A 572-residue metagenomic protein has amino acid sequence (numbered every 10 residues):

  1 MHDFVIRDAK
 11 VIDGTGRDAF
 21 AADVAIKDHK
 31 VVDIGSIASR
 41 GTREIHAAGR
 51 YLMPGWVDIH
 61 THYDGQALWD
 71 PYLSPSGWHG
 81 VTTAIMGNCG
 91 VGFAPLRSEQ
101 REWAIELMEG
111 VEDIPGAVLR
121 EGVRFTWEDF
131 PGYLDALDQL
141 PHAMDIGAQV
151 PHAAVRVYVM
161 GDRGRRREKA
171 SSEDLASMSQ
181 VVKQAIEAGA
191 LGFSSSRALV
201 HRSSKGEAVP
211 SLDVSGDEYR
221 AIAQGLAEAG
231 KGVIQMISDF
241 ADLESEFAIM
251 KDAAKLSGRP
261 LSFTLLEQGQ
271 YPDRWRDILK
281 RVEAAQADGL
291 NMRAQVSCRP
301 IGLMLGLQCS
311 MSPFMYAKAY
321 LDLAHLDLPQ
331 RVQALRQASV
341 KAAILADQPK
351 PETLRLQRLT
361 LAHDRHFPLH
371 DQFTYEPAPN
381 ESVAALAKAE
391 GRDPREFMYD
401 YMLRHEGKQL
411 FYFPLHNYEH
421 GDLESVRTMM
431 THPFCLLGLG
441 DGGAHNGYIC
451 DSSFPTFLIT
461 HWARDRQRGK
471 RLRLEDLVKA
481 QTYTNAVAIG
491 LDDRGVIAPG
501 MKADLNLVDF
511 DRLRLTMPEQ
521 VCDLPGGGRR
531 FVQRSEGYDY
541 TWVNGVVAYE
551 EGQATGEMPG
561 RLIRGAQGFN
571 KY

Functional and structural regions predicted by a protein language model:
H2-V5, V11-G55: Histidine-rich, glycine-flanked metal-binding segment
A9, H29, G49, H60 (+11 more regions): Divalent metal-coordination and catalytic microenvironments
I12-D23, L410-H420, V426, R473-D476 (+1 more regions): Acidic, glycine-enriched loop/beta-strand segments at the rims of small-molecule binding/catalytic pockets
Y51-P75: Di-metal (Zn2+ and/or Mg2+/Mn2+) metal-binding site signature of metallo-dependent hydrolases with the MBL/beta-CASP
W69-G192: Divalent-metal coordination cores built from histidine and acidic residues
Y133-L137, A143, Q149-V159, R166-S172 (+3 more regions): Active-site neighborhoods of metal-dependent hydrolases
R395-M402, R473-T482, I497: Short, well-structured alpha-helical segments that form the helix of a local strand-helix-strand
R427-C435, G440, F454, L507-R561: C-terminal cap of metal-dependent C-N hydrolases
